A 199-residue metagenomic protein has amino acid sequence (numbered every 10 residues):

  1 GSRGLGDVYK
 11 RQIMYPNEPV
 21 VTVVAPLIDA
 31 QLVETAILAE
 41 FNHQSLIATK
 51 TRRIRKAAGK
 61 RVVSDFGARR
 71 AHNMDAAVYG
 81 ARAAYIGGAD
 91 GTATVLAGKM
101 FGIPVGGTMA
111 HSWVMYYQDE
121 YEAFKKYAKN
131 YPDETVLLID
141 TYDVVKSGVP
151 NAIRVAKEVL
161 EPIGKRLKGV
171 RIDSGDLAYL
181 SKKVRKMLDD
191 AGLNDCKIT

Functional and structural regions predicted by a protein language model:
G1-Y9: Single conserved hydrophobic/aromatic residue that forms the stacking wall/gate of nucleotide- or nucleobase-binding
R11-N194: Buried, small/hydrophobic-residue-enriched core segments of structured protein domains
